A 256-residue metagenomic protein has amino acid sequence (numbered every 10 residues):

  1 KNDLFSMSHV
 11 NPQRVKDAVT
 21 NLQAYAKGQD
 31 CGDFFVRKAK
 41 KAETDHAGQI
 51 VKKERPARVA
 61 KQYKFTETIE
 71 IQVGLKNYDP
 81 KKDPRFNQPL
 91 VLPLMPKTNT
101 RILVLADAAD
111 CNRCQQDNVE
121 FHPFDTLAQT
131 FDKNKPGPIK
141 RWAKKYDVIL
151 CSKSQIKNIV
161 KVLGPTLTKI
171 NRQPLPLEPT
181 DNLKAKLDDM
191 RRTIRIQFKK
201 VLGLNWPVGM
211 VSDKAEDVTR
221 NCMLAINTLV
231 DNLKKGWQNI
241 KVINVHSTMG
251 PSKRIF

Functional and structural regions predicted by a protein language model:
K1-N158, G236-V242, T248-F256: Polybasic, low-complexity intrinsically disordered tails and interdomain linkers
F121-L233: Long, charge-patterned amphipathic alpha-helical coiled-coil/hairpin "stalk" segments used as oligomerization
G164, T168-N171, S247-P251, I255: Charge-rich, low-complexity amphipathic helices in intrinsically disordered tails/linkers adjacent to domains
